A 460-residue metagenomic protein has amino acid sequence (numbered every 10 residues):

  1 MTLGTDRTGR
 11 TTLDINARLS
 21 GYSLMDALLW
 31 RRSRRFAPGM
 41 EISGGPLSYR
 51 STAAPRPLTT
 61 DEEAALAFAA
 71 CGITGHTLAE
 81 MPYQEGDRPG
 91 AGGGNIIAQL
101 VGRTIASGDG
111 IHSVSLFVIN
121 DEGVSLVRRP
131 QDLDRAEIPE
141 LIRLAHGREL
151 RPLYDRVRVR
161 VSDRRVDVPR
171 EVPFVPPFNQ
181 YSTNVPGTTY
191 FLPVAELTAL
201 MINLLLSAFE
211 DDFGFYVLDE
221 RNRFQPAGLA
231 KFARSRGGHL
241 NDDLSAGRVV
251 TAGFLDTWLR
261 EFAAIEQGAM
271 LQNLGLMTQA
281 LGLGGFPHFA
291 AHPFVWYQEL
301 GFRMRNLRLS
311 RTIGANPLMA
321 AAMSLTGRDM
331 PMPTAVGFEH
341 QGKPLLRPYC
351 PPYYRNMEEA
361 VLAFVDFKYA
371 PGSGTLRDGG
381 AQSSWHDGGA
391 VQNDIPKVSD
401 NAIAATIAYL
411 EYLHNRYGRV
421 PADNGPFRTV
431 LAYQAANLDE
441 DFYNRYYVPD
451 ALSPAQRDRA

Functional and structural regions predicted by a protein language model:
M1-A460: Acidic, surface-exposed loops and disordered segments
